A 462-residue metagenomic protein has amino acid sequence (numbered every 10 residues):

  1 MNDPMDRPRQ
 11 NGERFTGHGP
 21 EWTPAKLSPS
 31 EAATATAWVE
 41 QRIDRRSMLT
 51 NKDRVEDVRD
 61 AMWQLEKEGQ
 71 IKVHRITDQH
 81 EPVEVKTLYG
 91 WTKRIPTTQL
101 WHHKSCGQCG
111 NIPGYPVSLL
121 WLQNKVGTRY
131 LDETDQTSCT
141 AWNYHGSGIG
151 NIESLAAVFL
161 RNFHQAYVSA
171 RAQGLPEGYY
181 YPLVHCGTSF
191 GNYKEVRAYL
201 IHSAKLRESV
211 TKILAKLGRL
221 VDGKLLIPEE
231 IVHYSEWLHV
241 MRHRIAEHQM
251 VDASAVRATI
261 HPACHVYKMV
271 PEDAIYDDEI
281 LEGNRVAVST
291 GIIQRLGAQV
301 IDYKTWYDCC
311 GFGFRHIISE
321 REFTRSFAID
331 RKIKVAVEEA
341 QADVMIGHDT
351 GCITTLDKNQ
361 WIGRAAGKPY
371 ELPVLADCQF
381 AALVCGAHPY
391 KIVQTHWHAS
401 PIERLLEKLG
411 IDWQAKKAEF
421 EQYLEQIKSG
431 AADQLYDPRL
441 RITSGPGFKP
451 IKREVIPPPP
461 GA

Functional and structural regions predicted by a protein language model:
N2-A462: Iron-sulfur cluster-binding electron-transfer modules in prokaryotic oxidoreductases
